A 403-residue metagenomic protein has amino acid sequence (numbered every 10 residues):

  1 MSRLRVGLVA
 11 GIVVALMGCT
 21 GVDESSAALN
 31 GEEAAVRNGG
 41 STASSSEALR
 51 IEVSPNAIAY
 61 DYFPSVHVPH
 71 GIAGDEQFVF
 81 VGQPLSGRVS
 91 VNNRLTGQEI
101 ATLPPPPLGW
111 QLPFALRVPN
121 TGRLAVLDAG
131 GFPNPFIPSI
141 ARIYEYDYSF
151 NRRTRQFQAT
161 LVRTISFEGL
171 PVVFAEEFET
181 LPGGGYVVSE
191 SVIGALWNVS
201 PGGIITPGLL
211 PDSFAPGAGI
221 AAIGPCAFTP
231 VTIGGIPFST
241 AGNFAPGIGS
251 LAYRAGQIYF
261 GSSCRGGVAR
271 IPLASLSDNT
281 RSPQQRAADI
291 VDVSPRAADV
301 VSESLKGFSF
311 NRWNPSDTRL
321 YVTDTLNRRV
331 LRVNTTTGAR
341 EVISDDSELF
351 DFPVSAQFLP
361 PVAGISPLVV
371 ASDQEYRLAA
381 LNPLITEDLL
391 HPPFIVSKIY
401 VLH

Functional and structural regions predicted by a protein language model:
L16-I51: Bacterial Sec-dependent N-terminal signal peptides
A48-S65: A short helix->beta-strand "capping" segment at the edge of beta-propeller domains
Y62-E76, P107-L127, F167-V187, A215-Q257 (+4 more regions): Beta-rich, blade/repeat-based domains predominating in secreted/periplasmic proteins but also intracellular
P84, A129-G131, S191-I193, S263 (+3 more regions): Short loop/turn segments immediately following the C-termini of beta-strands
E99-P105, R155-S166, T206-A222, N279-A297 (+1 more regions): Beta-propeller fold detector
I137-P182: Asp-box/WD-like beta-propeller blade repeats and closely related beta-sheet repeat scaffolds
D147-R155, G202-I205, I271-P283, T335 (+1 more regions): Short loop/turn segments immediately following beta-strands, especially the blade-tip and inter-blade linker loops
Q357-H403: Blade-level signature of beta-propeller repeat domains, shared across WD40, Kelch, NHL, RCC1 and BNR/Asp-box propellers
